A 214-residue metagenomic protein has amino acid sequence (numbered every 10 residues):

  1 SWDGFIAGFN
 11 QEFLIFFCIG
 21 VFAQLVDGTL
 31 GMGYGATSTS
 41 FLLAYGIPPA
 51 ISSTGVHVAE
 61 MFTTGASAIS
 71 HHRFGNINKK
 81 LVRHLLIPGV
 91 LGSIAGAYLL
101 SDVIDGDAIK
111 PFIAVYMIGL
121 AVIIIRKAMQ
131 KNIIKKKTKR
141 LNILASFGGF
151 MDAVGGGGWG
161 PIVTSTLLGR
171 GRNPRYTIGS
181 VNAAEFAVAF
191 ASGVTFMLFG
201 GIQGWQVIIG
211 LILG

Functional and structural regions predicted by a protein language model:
S1-A23, G28, T39-Y45, P49 (+3 more regions): Juxtamembrane transmembrane-helix boundary motif
Q24, S53-M61, I178-F186, L211: Transmembrane helix-bundle signature of multi-pass membrane transporters/permeases
A44, T54-S70: Early transmembrane hairpin of solute transport permeases
M61-T64, A114, I118-A121, F186-F190: Small-residue-rich packing faces within the transmembrane alpha-helices of Major Facilitator Superfamily
G65-A68, F190-M197: A short secondary-structure junction motif
V154, G158, A189-V194: Hydrophobic alpha-helical segments of membrane proteins
